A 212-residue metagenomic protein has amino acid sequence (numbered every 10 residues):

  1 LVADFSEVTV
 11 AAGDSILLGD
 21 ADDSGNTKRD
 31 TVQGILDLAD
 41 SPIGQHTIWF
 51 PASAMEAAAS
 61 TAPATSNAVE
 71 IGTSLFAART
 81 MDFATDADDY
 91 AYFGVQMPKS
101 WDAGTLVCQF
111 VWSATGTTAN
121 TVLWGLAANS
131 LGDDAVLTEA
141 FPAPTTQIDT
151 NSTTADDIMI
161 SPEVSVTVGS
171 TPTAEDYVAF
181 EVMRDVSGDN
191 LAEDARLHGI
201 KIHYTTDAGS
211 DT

Functional and structural regions predicted by a protein language model:
L1-I48, A52-S53, P63-R79, A84-T105 (+1 more regions): Extracellular repetitive beta-rich solenoid segments
E56: Acidic-residue sensor for enzyme active/binding pockets
